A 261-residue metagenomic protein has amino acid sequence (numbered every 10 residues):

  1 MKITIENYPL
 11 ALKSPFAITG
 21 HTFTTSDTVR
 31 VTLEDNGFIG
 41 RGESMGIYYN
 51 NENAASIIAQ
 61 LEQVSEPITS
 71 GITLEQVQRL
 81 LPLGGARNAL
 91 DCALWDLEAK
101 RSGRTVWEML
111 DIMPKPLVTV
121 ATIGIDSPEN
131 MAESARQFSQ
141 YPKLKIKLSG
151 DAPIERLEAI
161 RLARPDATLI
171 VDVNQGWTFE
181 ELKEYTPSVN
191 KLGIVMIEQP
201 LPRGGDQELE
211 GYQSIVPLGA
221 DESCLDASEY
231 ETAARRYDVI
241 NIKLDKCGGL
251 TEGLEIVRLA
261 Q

Functional and structural regions predicted by a protein language model:
M1-L169, G176-K183, N190-K191: N-terminal capping/lid subdomain adjacent to the active-site entrance of alpha/beta enzymes
I146, D151-Q261: Catalytic core of soluble alpha/beta enzymes
